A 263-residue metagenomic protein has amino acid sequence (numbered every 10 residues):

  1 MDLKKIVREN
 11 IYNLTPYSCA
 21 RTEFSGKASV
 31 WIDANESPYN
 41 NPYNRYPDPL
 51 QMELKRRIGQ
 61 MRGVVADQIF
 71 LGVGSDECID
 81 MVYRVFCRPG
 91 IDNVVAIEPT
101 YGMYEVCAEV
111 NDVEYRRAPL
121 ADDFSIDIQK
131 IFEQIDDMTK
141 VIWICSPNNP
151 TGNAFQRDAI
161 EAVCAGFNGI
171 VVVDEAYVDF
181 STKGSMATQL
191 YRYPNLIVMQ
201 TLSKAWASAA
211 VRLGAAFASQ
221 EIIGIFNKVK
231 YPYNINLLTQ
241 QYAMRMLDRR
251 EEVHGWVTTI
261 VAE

Functional and structural regions predicted by a protein language model:
M1-M61: N-terminal "arm"/small-domain region of PLP-dependent enzymes with the aminotransferase-like
D33-A34, Y115-A118, V141-P147, V171-D174: Short beta-strands and strand-loop turn motifs
Y39-Y43, P150-N153, A207-S208: A short acidic, helix-capping loop that chelates divalent metal ions and anchors anionic groups
M52-N93, N111: Phosphate-binding glycine-rich loop
V85-C107, A121: Conserved PLP-anchoring active-site segment centered on the Schiff-base-forming lysine
E109, I126-D137, P150-A205: Active-site pre-lysine segment of PLP-dependent enzymes
N195-E263: PLP-dependent aminotransferase class I/II
